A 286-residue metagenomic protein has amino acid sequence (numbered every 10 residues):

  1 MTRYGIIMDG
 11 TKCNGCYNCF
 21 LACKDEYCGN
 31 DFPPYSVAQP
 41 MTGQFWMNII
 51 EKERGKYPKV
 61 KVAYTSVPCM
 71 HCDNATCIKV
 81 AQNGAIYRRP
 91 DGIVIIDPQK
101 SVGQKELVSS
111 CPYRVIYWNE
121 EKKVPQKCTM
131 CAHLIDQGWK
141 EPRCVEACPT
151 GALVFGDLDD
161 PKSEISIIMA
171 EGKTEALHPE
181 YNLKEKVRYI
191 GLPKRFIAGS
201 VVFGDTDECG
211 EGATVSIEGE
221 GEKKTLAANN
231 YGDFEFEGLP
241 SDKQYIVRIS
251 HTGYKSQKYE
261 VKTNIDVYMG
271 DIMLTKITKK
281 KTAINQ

Functional and structural regions predicted by a protein language model:
D31-P68, Q99-K100, Q104-F203, A283-Q286: Flanking helices and flexible, charged tails adjoining ferredoxin-like Fe-S electron-transfer domains in multi-subunit
C72, L239-S241, I272: Hydrophobic loop/turn residues within beta-sheet-rich immunoglobulin-like superfamily modules
K186-V187, V261-Q286: Extracellular beta-sheet/turn segments enriched in Thr/Pro/Gly and aliphatic residues
R195-I197, G204-E220: Short, ordered, surface-exposed loop/turn motifs in non-cytosolic proteins
G210, E235-I246, T252: Short Pro-Gly-centered beta-turn/loop motif in secreted/extracellular proteins
E220-E235: Short, acidic Ser/Thr/Gly-rich low-complexity loop/linker segments typical of extracellular and cell-surface proteins
G232-F234, Q257, Y268-G270: Short strand-edge motifs at loop-to-beta-strand transitions and within beta-strands of extracellular beta-rich domains
R248-E260: A short, solvent-exposed loop/turn motif at the edges and junctions of modular extracellular/periplasmic domains
